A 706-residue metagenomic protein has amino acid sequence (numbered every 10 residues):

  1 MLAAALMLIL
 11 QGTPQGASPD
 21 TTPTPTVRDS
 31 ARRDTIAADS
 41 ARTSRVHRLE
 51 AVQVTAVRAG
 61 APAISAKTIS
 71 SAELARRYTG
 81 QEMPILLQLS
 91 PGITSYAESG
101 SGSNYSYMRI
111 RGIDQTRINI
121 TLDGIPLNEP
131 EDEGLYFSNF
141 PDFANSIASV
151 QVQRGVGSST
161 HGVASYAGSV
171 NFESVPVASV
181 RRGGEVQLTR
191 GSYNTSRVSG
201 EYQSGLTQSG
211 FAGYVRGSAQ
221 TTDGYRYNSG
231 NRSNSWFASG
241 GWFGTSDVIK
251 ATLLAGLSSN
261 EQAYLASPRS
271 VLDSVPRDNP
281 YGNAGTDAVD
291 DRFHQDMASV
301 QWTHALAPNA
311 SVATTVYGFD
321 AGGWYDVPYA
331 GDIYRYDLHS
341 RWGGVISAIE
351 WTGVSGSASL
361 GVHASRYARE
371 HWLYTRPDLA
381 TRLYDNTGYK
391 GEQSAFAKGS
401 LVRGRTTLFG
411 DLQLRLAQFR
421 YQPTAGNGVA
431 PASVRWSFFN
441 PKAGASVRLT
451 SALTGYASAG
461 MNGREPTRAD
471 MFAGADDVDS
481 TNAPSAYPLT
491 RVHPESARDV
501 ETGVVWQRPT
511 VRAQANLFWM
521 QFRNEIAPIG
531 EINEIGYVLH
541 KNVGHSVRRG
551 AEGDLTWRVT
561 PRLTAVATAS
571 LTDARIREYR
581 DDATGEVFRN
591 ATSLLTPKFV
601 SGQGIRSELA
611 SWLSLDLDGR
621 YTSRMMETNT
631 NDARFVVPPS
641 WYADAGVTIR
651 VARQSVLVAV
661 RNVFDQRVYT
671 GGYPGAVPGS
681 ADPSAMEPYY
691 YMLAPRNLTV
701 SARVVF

Functional and structural regions predicted by a protein language model:
R32-G80, Y107, Q115: N-terminal periplasmic "start-of-domain" segments of outer-membrane beta-barrel proteins
P84-P126, N139-D142, A148: Extracytoplasmic beta-strand/coil segments of soluble accessory domains associated with Gram-negative outer-membrane
P126-R154, E173: Short acidic/polar hinge/loop motifs at secondary-structure boundaries that mediate gating or recognition
V156-S159, G168-G205, G217, T221-R226 (+1 more regions): Short strand-turn segments of transmembrane beta-barrel domains in outer membranes, especially the first one or two
R190-T221, Y225-A263, V289-S311, L360 (+4 more regions): Transmembrane beta-barrel wall of Gram-negative outer-membrane proteins
A305, S311-Y325, L408, R448 (+5 more regions): Membrane-embedded beta-barrel scaffold of Gram-negative outer-membrane proteins
S355, V402, R512, L517-F522 (+2 more regions): Gram-negative outer-membrane beta-barrel transporters
G463, Y621-E627, T648-F706: C-terminal beta-signal and adjacent terminal beta-strands/loops of Gram-negative outer-membrane beta-barrel proteins
